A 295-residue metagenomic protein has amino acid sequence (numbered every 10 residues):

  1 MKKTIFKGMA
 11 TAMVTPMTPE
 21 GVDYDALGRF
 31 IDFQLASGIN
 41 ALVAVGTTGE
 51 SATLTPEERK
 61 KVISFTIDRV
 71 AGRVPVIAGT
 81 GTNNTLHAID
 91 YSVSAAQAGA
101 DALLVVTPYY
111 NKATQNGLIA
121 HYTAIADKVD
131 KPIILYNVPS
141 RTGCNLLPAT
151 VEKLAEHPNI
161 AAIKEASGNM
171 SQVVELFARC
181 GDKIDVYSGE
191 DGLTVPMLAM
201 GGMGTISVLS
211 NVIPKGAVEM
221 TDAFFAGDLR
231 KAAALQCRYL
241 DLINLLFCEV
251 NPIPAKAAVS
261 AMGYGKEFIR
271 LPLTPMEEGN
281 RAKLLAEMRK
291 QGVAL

Functional and structural regions predicted by a protein language model:
K2-T11, T15-G143: Active-site beta->alpha loop and helix N-cap motifs at the rims of alpha/beta catalytic domains
F6, L27, R59, I63 (+8 more regions): A general structural signal for well-ordered alpha-helical segments in protein cores
G8-T15, F33, S37-I39, T48 (+2 more regions): C-terminal alpha-helical cap/extension of soluble enzyme domains
P19, Y24, P56, P148 (+2 more regions): Alpha-helix N-capping/helix-start residues
S37, K61, F65-V70, S94 (+9 more regions): Alpha-helical structural signal in soluble globular domains
L54-E57, D90, Q115-L118, L146-P148 (+4 more regions): Short secondary-structure transition/capping segments
D127-K128, R141-F247: Catalytic alpha/beta core domains of metabolic enzymes, predominantly
N137, N159-I160, R270-L271: Glycine-rich phosphate-binding "P-loop"
